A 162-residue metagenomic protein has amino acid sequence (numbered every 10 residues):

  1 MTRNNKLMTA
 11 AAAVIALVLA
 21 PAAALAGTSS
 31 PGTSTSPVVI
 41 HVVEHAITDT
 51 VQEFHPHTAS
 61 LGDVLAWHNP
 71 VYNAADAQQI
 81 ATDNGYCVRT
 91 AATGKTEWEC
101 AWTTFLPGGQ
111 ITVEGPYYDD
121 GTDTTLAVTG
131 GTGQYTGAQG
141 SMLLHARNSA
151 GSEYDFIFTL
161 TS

Functional and structural regions predicted by a protein language model:
N4-A10, A16-S162: Targeting-peptide/extracellular-domain and disordered-appendage signature
